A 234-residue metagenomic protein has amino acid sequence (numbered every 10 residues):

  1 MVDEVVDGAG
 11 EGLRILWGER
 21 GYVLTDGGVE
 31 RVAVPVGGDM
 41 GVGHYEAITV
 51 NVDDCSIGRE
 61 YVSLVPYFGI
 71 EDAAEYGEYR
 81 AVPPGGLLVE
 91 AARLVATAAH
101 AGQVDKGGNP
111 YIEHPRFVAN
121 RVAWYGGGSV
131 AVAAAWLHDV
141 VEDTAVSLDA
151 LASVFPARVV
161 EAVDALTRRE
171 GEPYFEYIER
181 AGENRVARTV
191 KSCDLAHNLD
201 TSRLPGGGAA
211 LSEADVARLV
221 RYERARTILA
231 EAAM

Functional and structural regions predicted by a protein language model:
D3-E11, Y22, D26, D54 (+1 more regions): Residues flanking N-terminal targeting/processing segments that define the start of mature chains
A9, T25, M40-V42, A47-T49 (+2 more regions): Short linear motifs in low-complexity or flexible loops
G12, G18, G27, G77-A81: Structural boundary micro-motifs
I15-L16, G21-L24, A47: A short beta-strand micro-motif
G18-G21, V29, G69, G171: Intrinsic disorder/low-complexity segments in short proteins, especially the signal peptide and propeptide regions
E30-P35: Short beta-strand-centered aromatic/proline hotspots
C55-A81: Intrinsically disordered, low-complexity, charged/polar segments
R80-M234: Active-site helical microenvironments for divalent-metal-assisted chemistry
